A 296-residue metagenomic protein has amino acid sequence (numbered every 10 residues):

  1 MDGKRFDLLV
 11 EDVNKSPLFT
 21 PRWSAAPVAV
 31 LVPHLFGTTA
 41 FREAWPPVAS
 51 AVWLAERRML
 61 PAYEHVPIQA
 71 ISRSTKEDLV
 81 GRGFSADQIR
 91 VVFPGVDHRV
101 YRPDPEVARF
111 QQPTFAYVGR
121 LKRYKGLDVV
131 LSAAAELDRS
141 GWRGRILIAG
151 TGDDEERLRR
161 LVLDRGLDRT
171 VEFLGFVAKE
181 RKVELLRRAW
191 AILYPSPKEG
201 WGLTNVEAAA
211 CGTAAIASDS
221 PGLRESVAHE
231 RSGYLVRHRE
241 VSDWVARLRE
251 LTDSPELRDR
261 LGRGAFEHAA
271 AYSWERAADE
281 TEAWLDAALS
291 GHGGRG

Functional and structural regions predicted by a protein language model:
F36, P47-I68, E77: Membrane-proximal helix-turn-helix segments that form the acceptor-binding/catalytic region of lipid-linked
Q69, V107-A135, L147: Conserved donor-binding/catalytic core segment of Leloir-type glycosyltransferases
S74, G95: Carbohydrate-associated surface elements
R157-V177: Nucleotide-activated donor-binding/catalytic signature segment of Leloir-type glycosyltransferases, i.e., the conserved
P197: Aromatic "clamp/platform" in nucleotide-sugar-dependent glycosyltransferases that forms part of the donor/acceptor
N205, A214-A217, V227: Short hydrophobic beta-strand element within catalytic cores of glycosyltransferases and related nucleotide-activated
H229-E230, Y234-V241, E250-E256: Conserved acidic donor-binding segment of nucleotide-sugar-dependent glycosyltransferases
L257-A271, E280: A short, well-ordered alpha-helix in the C-terminal region of glycosyltransferases
